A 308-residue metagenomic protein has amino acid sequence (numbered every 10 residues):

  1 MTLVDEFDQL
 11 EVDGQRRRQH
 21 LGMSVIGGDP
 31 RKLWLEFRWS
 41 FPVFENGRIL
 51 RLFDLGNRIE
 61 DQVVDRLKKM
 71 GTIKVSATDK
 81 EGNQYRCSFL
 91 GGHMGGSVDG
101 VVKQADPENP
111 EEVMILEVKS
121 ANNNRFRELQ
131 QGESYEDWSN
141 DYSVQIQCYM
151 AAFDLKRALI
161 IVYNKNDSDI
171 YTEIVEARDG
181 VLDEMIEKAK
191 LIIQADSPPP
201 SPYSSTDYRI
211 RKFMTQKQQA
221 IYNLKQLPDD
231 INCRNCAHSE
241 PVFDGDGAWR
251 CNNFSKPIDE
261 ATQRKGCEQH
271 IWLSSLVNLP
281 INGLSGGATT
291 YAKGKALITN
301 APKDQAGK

Functional and structural regions predicted by a protein language model:
M1-I115, N122-R127, E133: Metal-dependent nuclease catalytic cores that hydrolyze phosphodiester bonds in DNA/RNA, characterized by
L55-I59, D141, V181: Soluble or luminal CAZymes and related metallo-dependent hydrolases
Q84, Q145-Q147: Glutamine-centric residue-chemistry signal
G92-H93, W138-S143: Short, glycine/acidic-rich beta->alpha junctions
V102, V118-S120, V162, N253: Residue-level recognition of conserved beta-strand positions in structured domain cores
E111-V118, K156-I160: Conserved active-site beta-strand-loop modules that form the wall/rim of enzyme catalytic pockets and either contain
E128, E136-N140, C148, A152-S255 (+1 more regions): Metal-dependent nuclease catalytic regions and adjoining charged, substrate-binding loops involved in nucleic-acid end
